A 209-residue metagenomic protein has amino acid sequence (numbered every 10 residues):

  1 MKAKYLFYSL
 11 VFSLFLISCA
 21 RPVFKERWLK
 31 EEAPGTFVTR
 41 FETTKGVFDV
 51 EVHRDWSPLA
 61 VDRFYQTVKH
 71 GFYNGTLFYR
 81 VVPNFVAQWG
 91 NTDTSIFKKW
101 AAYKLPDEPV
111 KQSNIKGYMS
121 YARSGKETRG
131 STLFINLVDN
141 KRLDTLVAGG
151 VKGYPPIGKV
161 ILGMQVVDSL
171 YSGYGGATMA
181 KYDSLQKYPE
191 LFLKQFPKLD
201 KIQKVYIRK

Functional and structural regions predicted by a protein language model:
M1-K25: Bacterial Sec-dependent N-terminal signal peptides
C19-K209: Cyclophilin-like peptidyl-prolyl cis-trans isomerases
